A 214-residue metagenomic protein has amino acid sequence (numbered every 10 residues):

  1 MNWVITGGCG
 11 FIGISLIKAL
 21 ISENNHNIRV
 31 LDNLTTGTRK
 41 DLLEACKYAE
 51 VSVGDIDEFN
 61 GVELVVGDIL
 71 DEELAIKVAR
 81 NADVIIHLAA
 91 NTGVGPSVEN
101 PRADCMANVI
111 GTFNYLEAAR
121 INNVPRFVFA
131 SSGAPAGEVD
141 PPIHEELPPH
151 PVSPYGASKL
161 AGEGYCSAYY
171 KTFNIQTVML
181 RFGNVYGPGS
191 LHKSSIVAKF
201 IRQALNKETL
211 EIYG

Functional and structural regions predicted by a protein language model:
M1-V185: N-terminal Rossmann-like NAD(P)+-binding domain of SDR-like oxidoreductases, especially those catalyzing
T35, V197-A198: Short alpha-helix within the catalytic core of nucleotide-sugar-dependent glycosyltransferases
S97, T177-G189, K199-G214: A conserved pocket-lining segment of Rossmann-fold NAD(P)-dependent short-chain dehydrogenase/reductase
P101, G189-K193: Active-site loop immediately N-terminal to the catalytic Tyr-X3-Lys motif of short-chain dehydrogenase/reductase
